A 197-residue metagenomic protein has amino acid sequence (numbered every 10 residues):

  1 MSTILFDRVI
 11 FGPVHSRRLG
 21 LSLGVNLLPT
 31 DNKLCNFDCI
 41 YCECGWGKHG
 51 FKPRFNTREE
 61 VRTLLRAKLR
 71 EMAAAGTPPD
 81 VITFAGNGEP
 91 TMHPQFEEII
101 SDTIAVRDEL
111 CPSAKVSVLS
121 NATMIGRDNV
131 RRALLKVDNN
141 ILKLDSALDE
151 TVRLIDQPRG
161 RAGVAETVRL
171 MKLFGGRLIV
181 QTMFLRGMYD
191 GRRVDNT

Functional and structural regions predicted by a protein language model:
M1-I40, W46-N56, A67, E71-T77: N-terminal [4Fe-4S]-dependent radical SAM core
I4-D7, F84-N87, V164-T167: Generic detector of contiguous secondary-structure segments
H15-N26, R54-V61, N121-N129, I155-R161: Short, mixed-charge, low-aromatic patches
N26-L28, G47, A85-N87, M183-G187: Short strand-loop junctions, especially beta-strand C-caps/beta-turns that link beta-sheets to coils or alpha-helices
Y41-K136: Conserved Radical SAM active-site core
M92-T197: Conserved AdoMet/S-adenosylmethionine-binding subsite of the radical SAM
